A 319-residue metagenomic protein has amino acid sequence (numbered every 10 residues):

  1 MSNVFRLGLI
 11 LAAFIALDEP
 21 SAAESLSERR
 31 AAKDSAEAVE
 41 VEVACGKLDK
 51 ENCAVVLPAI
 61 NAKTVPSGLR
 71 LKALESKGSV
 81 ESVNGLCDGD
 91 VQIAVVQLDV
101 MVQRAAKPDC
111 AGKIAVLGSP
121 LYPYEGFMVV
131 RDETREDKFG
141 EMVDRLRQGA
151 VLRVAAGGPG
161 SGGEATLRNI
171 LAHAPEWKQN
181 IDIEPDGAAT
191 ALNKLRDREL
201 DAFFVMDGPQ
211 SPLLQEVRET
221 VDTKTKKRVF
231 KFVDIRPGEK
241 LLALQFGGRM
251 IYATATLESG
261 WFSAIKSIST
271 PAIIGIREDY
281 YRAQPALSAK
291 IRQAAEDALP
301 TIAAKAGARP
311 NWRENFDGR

Functional and structural regions predicted by a protein language model:
M1-G8: Bacterial N-terminal signal peptides that target proteins for export
G8-D18: Bacterial N-terminal signal peptides
S35-S67, K72, Y124-D197: Bilobed "Venus flytrap"/periplasmic-binding protein-like clamshell domains and structurally analogous long
V55-P58, A62, K72-G112, T190-K194 (+1 more regions): Pocket-flanking alpha-helical
C87-V96, A150-L152, D197-V205: Alpha-to-beta junction loops
L98, T134-R135, E164, L171-I273 (+1 more regions): Pocket-lining segment of extracytoplasmic ligand-binding domains
C110-G126, T256-K266: A structural signal for short loop-to-beta-strand junctions that line the ligand-binding cleft of periplasmic/secreted
S259-R319: Segments of small-molecule ligand-sensing domains
